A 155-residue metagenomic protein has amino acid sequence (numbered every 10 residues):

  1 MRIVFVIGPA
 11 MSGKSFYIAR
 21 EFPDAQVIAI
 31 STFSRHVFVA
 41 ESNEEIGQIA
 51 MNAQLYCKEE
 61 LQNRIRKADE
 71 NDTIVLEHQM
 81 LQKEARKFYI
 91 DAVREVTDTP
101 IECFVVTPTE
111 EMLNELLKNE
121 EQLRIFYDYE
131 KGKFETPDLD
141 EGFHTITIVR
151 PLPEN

Functional and structural regions predicted by a protein language model:
M1-I7, S12-S15, D24, T107-N155: Conserved GTP-binding G-domain of TRAFAC-class P-loop NTPases and closely related GTPase folds
I7-P9, L76-Q79: Short His-Asn-centered micro-motif
S15-D72, M112-E115: Conserved substrate/cofactor phosphate-moiety recognition/catalytic segment in nucleotide-dependent phosphotransferases
H36-A40, M80-L123, Y129-E135: ATP-dependent NMP and nucleoside kinases share a basic, alpha-helical "lid"
I65-D69, V96-T97, D140: Conserved catalytic network of the ASCE P-loop NTPase/AAA+ motor domain
E70-V75, E102: Loop/turn-to-beta-strand initiation segments
